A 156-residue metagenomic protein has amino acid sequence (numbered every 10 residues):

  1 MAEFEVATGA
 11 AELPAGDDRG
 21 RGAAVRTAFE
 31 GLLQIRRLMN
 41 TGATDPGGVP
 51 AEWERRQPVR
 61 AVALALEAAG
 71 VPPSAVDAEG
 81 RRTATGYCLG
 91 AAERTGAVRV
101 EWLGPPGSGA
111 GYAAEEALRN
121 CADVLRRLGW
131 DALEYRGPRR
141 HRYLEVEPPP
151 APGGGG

Functional and structural regions predicted by a protein language model:
M1-L38, G156: Terminal low-complexity, intrinsically disordered regions
G20-A23, W53-Q57, Y112, E116: Alpha-helix boundary/N-cap detector
T27-M39, P58-G104: An N-terminal amphipathic alpha-helical segment
N40-V59: Surface-exposed beta-loop interaction hotspot
T44-P50, V71-A84, R127-Y143: Short glycine-rich, low-complexity/disordered patches
E101-P106, E147-A151: Secondary-structure transition/turn motif
P106-Y112: Short, flexible/disordered intra-domain loops and linkers
Y112-P152: Short, compact, well-ordered microdomains
